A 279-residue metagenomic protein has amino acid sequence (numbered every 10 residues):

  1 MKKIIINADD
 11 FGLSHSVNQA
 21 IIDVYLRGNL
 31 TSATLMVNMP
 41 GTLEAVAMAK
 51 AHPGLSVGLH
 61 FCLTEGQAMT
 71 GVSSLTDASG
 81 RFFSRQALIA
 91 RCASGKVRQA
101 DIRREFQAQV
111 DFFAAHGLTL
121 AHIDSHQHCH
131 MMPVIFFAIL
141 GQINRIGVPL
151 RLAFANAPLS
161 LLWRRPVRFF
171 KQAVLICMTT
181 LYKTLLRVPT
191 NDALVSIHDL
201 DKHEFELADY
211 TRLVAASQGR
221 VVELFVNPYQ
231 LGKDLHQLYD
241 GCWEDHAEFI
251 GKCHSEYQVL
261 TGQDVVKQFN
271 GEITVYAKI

Functional and structural regions predicted by a protein language model:
K2-I5, H15-G58, T64-H122, P133-I279: Terminal accessory/targeting
D10: His/Cys-centered metal/cofactor-coordination and adjacent catalytic loops
S125-H130: Active-site histidine-anchored catalytic micro-motif
